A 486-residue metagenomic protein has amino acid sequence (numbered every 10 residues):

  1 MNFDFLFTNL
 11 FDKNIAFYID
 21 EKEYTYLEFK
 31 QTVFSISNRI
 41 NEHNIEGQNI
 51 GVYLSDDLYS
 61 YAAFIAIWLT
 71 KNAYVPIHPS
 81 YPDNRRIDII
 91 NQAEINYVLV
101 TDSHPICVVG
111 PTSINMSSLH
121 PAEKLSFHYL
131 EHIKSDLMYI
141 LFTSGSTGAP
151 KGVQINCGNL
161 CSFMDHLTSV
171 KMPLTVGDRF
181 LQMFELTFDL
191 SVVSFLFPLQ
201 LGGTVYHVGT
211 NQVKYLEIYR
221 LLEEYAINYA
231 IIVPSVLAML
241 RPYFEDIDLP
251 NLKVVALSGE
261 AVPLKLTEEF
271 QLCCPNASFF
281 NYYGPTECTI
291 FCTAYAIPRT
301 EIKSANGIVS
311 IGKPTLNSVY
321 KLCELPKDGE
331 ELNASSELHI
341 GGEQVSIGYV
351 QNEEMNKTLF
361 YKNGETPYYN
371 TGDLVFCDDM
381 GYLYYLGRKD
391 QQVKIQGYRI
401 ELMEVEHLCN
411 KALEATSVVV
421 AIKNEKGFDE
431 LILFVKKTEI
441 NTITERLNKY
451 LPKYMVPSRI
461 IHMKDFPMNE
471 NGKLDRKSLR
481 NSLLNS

Functional and structural regions predicted by a protein language model:
M1-Y97, T101-H104, G110-I140, I155 (+4 more regions): AMP-binding/adenylate-forming domain of the ANL superfamily
T25-L27, M138-D165: Conserved AMP-binding A3 loop
L54-D57, H78, L174, F184-F188 (+2 more regions): Conserved AMP-binding
L54-L58, V75-N91, S103-H104, G203-Y225 (+3 more regions): ATP-dependent adenylate-forming carboxylate-activation enzymes
V98-L130, L160, S278-N281, A296-S486: AMP-dependent adenylate-forming
L125-F142, A149, L174-F180, L186: Conserved pre-ATP/AMP-binding loop-to-beta segment of ANL
K151-R179, D189-N228: Conserved AMP-binding/adenylation subdomain of ANL enzymes
L201-G203, N228-I231, R241-N306: Gly/Ser/Thr-rich phosphate-binding loop
